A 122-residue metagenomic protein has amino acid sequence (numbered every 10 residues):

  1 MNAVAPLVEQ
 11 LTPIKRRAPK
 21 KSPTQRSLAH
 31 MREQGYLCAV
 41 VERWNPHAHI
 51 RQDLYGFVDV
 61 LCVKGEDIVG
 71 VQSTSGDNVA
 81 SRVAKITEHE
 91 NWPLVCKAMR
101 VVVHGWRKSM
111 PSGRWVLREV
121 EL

Functional and structural regions predicted by a protein language model:
M1-L122: Catalytic phosphate/metal-binding cores of nucleic-acid and nucleotide-processing enzymes, i.e., regions that mediate
